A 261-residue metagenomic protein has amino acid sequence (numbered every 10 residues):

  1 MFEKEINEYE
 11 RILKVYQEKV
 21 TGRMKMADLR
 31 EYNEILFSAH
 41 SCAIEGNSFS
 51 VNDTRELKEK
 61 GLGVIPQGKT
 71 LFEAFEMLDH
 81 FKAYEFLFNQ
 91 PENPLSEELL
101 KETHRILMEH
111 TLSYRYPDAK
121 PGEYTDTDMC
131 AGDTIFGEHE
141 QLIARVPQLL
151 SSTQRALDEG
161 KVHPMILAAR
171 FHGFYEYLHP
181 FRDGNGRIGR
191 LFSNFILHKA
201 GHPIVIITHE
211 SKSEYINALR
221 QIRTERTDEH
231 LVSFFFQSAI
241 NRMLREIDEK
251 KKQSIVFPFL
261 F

Functional and structural regions predicted by a protein language model:
M1-F261: FIC/Doc superfamily catalytic core
